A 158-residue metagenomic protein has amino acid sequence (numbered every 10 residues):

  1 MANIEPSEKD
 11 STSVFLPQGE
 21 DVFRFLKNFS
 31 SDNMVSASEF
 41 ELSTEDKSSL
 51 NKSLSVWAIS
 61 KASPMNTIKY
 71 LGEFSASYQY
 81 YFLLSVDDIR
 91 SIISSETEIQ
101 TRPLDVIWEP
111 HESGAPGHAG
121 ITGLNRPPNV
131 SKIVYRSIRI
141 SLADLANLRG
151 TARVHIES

Functional and structural regions predicted by a protein language model:
A2-E20, T44-S55, S60-S158: Conserved NAD+-utilizing ADP-ribose enzyme module
D32-D46: Short aromatic-glycine-(Arg/Gly/Cys) micro-motifs in beta-strand/loop hairpins
